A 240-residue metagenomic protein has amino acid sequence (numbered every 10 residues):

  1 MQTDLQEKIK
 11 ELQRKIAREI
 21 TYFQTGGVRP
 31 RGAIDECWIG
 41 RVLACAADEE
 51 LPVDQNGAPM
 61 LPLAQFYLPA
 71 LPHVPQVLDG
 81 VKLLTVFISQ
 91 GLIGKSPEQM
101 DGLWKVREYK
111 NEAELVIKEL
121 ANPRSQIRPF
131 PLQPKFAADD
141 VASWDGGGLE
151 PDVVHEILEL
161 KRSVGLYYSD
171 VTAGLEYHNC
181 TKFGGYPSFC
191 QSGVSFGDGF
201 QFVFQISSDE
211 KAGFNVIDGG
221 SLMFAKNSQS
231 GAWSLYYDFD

Functional and structural regions predicted by a protein language model:
M1-D240: Preference for intrinsically disordered or flexible, low-complexity segments and adjacent hinge/connector residues
